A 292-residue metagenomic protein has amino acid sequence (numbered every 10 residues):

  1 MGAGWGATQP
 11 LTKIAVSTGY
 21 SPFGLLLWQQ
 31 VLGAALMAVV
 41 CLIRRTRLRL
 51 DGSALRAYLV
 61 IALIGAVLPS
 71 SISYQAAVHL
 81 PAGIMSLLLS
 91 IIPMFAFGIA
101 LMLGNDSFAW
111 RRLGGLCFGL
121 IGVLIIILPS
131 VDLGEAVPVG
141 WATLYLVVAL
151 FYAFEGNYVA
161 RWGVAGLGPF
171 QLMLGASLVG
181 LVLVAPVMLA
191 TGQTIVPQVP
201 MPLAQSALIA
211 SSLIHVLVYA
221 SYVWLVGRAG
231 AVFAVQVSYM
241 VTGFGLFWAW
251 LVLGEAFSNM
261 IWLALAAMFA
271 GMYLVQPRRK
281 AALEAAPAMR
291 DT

Functional and structural regions predicted by a protein language model:
M1-W28, G134-R161, V182-L183, L208 (+1 more regions): Glycine-/small-residue-enriched transmembrane alpha-helix faces in small-molecule transporters and effluxers
G4-Q9, C41-L89, I125, S211-A229: Specific transmembrane alpha-helical segments of multi-pass solute transporters/efflux pumps, especially DMT/EamA
A15, L25, Q29, A76 (+6 more regions): Hydrophobic/aromatic residues within transmembrane alpha-helices of multi-pass small-molecule transporters
S17-L68, F95-A96, L150-Y158, M173-Q193 (+3 more regions): Transmembrane alpha-helices of multi-pass small-molecule transport proteins
G19-L27, L50-R56, L113, L128-F151 (+2 more regions): Juxtamembrane helix-entry segments on the extracytoplasmic side of multipass membrane proteins
L25-W28, A66, S70, I84-I91 (+2 more regions): Helix-helix packing/entry segments at the starts of transmembrane helices
L36-R45, S73, I92-C117, G243-L263: C-terminal transmembrane-helix exit sites in multi-pass transporters
M37, L59, F108-S130, V184 (+3 more regions): Hydrophobic transmembrane alpha-helices of multi-pass small-molecule transport proteins
